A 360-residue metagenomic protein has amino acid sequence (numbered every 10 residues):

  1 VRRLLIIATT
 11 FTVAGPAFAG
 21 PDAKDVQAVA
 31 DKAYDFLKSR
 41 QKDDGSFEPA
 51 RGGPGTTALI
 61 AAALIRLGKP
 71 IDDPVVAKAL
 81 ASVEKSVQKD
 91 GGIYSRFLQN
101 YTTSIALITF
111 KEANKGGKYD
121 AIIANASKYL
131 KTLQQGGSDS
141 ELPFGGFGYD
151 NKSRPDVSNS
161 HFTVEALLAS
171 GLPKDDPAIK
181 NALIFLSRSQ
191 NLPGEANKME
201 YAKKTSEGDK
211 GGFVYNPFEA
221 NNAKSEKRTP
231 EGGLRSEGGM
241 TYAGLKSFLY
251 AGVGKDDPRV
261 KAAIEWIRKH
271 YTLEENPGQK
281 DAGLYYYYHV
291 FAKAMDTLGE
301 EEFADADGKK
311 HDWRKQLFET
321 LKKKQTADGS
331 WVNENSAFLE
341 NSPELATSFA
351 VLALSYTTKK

Functional and structural regions predicted by a protein language model:
L4-V13: Sec-dependent N-terminal signal peptides
I6-I7, S82, W266: Generic detector of low-complexity/intrinsically disordered segments and short hydrophobic N-terminal stretches
G15-F18: N-terminal, intrinsically disordered, basic low-complexity segments enriched in Arg/Pro/Ser/Thr
G20-K32, D43-V75, K89-K128, L133-E319 (+1 more regions): An alpha-helical repeat/solenoid feature that recognizes helix-turn-helix modules
L80-S86: Active-site-surrounding "flap" and adjacent substrate/cofactor-binding loops of secreted or lumenal enzymes, prototyped
